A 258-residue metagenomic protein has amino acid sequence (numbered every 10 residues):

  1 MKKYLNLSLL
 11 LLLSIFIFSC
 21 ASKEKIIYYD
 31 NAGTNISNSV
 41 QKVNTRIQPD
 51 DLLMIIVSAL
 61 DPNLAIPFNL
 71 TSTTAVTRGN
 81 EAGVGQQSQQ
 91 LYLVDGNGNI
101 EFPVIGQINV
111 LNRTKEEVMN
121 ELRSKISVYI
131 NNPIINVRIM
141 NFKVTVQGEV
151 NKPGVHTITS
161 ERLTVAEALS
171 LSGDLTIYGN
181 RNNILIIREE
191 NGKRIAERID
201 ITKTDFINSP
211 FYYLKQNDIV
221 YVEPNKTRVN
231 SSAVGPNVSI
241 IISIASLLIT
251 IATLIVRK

Functional and structural regions predicted by a protein language model:
K2-Y4, C20-K258: Ser/Thr/Pro/Gly-biased, low-complexity, turn-/loop-rich segments that often occur immediately after N-terminal
K3-L11: Sec-dependent signal peptide recognition, specifically the positively charged N-region followed immediately by
